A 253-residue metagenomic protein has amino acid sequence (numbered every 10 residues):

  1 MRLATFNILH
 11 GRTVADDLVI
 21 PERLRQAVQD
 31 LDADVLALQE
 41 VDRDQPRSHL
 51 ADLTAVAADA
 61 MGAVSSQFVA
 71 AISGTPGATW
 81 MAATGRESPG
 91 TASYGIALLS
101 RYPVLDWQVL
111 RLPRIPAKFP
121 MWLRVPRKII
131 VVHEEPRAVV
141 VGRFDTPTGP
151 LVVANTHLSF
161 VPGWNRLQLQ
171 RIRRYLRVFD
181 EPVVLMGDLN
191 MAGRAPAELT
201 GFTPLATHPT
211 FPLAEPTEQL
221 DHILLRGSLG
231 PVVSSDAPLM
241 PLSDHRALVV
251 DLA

Functional and structural regions predicted by a protein language model:
M1-I96, L151, R166-R171, M191: N-terminal, active-site-proximal structural segment of metallo-dependent hydrolase catalytic domains
T5, I96-L98, V139-R143, N155 (+2 more regions): Conserved hydrophobic/aromatic beta-strand scaffold that supports enzyme active sites
N7-I8, V41, T156-L158, G187-N190 (+1 more regions): Active-site metal-binding loops of divalent metal-dependent hydrolases
H10-V14, D42, R114-V131, N155-P162: Surface-exposed cleft-lining segments at the edges of enzyme active sites
A78-M81, F119-K128, P204-T207, P231-V233: Short Pro/Gly-enriched beta-strand edge/turn motifs at strand-loop
A82-S88, P126-V131, H208-P212, S235-L239: Short, P/G- and charge-enriched loop/turn segments at secondary-structure junctions
S100-P147: Active-site catalytic loop in hydrolytic enzyme cores
V104-V109, R143-T146, V161-Q170, R174-V184 (+1 more regions): Metal-dependent phosphoester-hydrolase catalytic domains
